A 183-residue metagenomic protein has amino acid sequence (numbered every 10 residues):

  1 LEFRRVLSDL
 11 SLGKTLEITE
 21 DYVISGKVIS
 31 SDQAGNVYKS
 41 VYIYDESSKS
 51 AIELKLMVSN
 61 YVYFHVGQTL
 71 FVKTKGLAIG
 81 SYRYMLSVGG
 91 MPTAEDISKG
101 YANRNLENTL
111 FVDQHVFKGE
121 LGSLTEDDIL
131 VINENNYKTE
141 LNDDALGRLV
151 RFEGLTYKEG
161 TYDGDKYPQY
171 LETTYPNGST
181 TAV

Functional and structural regions predicted by a protein language model:
L1-V37, Y42-V183: OB-fold nucleic-acid-binding modules
